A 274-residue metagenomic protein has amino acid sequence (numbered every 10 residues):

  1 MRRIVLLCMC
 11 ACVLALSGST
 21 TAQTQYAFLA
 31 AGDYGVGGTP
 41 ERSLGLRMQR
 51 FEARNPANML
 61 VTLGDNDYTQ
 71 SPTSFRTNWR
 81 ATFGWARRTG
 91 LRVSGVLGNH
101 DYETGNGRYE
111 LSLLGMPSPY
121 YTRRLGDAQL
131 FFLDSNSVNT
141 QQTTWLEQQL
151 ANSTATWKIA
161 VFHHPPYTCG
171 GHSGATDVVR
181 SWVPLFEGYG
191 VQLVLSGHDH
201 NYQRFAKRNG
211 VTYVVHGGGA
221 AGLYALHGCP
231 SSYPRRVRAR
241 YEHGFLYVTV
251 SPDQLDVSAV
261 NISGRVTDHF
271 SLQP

Functional and structural regions predicted by a protein language model:
M1-L6: Bacterial N-terminal signal peptides that target proteins for export
L7-A15: Bacterial N-terminal signal peptides
T21-F75, C169: N-terminal active-site segment of His-dependent metallophosphoesterases
F28-A30, L60-T62, G95-V96, A160 (+1 more regions): Residue-level marker for buried hydrophobic side chains located in beta-strands that build the well-ordered beta-sheet
A30, T62, R124-L125, K207 (+2 more regions): Generic beta-strand structural signal
P56, Y68-K158, G170-L193, D199-S251: Extended active-site neighborhood of metal-dependent phosphoesterases/phosphodiesterases
V237-P274: A short C-terminal boundary segment appended to hydrolase-like catalytic domains
